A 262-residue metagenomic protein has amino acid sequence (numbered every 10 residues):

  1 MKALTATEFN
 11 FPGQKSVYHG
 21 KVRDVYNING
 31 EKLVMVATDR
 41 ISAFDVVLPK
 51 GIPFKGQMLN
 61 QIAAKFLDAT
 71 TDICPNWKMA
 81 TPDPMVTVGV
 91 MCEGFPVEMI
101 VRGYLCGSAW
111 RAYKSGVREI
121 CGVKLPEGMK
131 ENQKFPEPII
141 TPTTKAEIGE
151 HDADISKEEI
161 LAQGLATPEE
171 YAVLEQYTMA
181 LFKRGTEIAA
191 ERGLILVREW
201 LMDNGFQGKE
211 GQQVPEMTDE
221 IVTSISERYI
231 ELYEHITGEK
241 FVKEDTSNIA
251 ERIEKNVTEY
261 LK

Functional and structural regions predicted by a protein language model:
M1-E147, G208-E220, S224-K262: Active-site loop/lid in soluble adenylation, ligation, and acyl-transfer enzymes
V25, I195-L196: Histidine-centered divalent-metal-coordination microenvironment in nucleic-acid enzymes
M35, K157-E158, M202: Short hydrophobic/aromatic-rich motifs at helix boundaries and adjacent loops
V47-Q57, E150-Y177, E216-T218: Short histidine-centered catalytic/ligand-binding loop motif
A166-L194: A long amphipathic alpha-helix within ATP-dependent nucleotide-binding catalytic cores
E191, V197-P215: A translation/RNA-centric and nucleic-acid-associated enzymatic feature enriched in Class II aminoacyl-tRNA synthetases
